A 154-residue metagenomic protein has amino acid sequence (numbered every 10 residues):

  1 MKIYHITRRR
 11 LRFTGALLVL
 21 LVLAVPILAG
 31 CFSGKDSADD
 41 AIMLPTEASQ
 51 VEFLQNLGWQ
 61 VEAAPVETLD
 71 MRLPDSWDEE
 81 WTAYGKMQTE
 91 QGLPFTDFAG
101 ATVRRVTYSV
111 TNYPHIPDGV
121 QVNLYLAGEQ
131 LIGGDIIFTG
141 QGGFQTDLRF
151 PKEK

Functional and structural regions predicted by a protein language model:
K2-R8, A24-Y84: N-terminal export/targeting and maturation segments
R12-V22: Sec-dependent N-terminal signal peptides
S37-I42, V110-Y113, Q121-V122, I136-F138: Second-shell loop/turn segments in exported
N56, F98, L126-Q130: A short, structured loop/turn motif at beta-sheet edges
W59-P117: Mature extracytoplasmic domains of secretory-pathway proteins
G119-K154: A short, surface-exposed interaction/processing loop segment used at functional sites
